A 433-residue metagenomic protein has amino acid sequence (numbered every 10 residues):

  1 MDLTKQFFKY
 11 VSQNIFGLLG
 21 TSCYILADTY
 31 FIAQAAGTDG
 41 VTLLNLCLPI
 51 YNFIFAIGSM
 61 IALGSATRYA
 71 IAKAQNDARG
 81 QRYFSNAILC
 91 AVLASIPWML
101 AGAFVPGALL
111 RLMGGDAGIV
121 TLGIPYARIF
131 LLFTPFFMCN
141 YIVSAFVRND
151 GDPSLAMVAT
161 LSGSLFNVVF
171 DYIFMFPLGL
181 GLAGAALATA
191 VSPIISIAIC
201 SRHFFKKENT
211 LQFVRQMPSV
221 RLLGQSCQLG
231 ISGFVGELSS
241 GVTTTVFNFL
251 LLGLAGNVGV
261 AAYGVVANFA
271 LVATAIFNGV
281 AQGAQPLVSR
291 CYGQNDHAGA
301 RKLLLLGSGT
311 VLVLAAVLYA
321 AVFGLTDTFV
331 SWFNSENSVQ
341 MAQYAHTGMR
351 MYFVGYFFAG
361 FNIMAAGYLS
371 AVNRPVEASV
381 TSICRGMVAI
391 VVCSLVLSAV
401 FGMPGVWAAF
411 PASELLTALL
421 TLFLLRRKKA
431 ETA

Functional and structural regions predicted by a protein language model:
M1-I15, Y69-F133, P177-I231, V288-G355 (+1 more regions): Short alpha-helical transmembrane segments in multi-pass integral membrane proteins
N14-L63, T67, F130-F137, G224-R290 (+5 more regions): Transmembrane helix-bundle signature of multi-pass secondary active exporters and lipid flippases
L26, A35-T38, A72, N149-D150 (+5 more regions): Helix-loop interface residues and adjacent transmembrane-helix termini in multi-pass membrane transporters, primarily
T29, G102, A145, D171 (+8 more regions): Structural signal for membrane-spanning alpha-helices in multi-pass inner-membrane proteins, emphasizing helix cores
T29, T38-V41, P153, L182 (+4 more regions): Membrane-helix interface/capping residues of multi-pass secondary transporters
V41-I96, L100, F137-A156, A262-T326 (+1 more regions): Small-residue-rich hydrophobic transmembrane alpha-helices
F53-A56, N167-D171, I197-S201, L271-A275 (+3 more regions): Hydrophobic transmembrane alpha-helices of multi-pass small-molecule transporters
A62, I129-R148, A156-S164, A185-A198 (+4 more regions): Short runs within selected transmembrane alpha-helices of multi-pass transporters and secretion channels
